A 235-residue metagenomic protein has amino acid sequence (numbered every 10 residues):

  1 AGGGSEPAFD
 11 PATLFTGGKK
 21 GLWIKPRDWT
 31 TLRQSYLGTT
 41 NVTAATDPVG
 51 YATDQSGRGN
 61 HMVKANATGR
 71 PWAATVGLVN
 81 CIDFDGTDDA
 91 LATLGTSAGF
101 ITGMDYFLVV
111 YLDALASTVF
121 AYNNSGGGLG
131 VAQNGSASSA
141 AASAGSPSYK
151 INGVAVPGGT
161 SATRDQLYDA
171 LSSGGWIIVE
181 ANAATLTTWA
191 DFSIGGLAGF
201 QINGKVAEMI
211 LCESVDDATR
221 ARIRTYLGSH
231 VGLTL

Functional and structural regions predicted by a protein language model:
A1-K64, C81, F107-V109, G204-D216 (+1 more regions): GGW-centered surface loops in extracellular recognition modules
A8-F15, D83-Y106, T163-D169, L197-A198: Short surface loop/edge beta-strand patches of beta-sandwich-type extracellular domains that form ligand-contact sites
T13-K19, A73-G77, G99-T102, A170-S173 (+1 more regions): Extracellular/periplasmic catalytic domains that process cell-envelope and extracellular macromolecules
G21, G103-F107, W176-I178: Intrinsic-disorder/low-complexity, polar/charged segments enriched in Ser/Thr/Lys/Arg/Asp/Glu/Gln
A45, Q55, Y122-S136, I194-F200 (+1 more regions): Short edge-strand/loop segments of extracellular domains
A52, V63-S148, T187-W189, E213-R224: Extracellular glycan-recognition modules
L94-G95, S143-G175: Short, aromatic/His-centered strand-loop micro-motif at the edge of beta-sheets
A184-A207: Extracellular glycan-interaction patches encoded by glycine-rich segments
